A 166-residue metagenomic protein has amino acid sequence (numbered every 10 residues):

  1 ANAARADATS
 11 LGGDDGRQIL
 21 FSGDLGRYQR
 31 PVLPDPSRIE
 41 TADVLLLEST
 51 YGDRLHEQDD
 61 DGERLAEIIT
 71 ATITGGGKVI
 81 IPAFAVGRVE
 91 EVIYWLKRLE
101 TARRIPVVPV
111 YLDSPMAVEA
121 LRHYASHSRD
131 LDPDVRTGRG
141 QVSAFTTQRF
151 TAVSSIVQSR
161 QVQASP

Functional and structural regions predicted by a protein language model:
A1-E91, K97-R104: His/Asp/Glu-rich metal-coordinating catalytic cores of metallo-dependent phosphodiesterases/hydrolases acting on
I68-P166: Hard-cation-handling environments
